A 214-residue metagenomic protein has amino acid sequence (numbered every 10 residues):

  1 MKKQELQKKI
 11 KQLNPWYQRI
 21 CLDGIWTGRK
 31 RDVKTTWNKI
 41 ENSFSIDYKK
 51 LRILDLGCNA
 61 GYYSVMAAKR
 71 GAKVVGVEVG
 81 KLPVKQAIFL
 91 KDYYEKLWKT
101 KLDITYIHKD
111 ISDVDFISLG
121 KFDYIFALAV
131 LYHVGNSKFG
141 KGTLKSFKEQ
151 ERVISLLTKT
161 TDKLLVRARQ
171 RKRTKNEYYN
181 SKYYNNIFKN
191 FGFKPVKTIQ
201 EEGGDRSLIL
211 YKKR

Functional and structural regions predicted by a protein language model:
K30-K49: Conserved alpha-helix/loop element of class I SAM-dependent methyltransferases that forms part of the SAM/SAH-binding
L51-N59: Conserved class I S-adenosyl-L-methionine
A60-R70: Conserved SAM-binding loop of SAM-dependent methyltransferases across substrates and taxa, primarily the Class I
K73-V79: Conserved SAM-binding motif I beta-strand of class I
A87-I88: Conserved SAM-binding loop
K91-I117: S-adenosyl-L-methionine
Y124-L144: A short SAM/SAH-binding and catalytic strip from SAM-dependent methyltransferases
I154, T161-Q170: Conserved beta-strand signature within the Rossmann-like core of class I S-adenosyl-L-methionine
